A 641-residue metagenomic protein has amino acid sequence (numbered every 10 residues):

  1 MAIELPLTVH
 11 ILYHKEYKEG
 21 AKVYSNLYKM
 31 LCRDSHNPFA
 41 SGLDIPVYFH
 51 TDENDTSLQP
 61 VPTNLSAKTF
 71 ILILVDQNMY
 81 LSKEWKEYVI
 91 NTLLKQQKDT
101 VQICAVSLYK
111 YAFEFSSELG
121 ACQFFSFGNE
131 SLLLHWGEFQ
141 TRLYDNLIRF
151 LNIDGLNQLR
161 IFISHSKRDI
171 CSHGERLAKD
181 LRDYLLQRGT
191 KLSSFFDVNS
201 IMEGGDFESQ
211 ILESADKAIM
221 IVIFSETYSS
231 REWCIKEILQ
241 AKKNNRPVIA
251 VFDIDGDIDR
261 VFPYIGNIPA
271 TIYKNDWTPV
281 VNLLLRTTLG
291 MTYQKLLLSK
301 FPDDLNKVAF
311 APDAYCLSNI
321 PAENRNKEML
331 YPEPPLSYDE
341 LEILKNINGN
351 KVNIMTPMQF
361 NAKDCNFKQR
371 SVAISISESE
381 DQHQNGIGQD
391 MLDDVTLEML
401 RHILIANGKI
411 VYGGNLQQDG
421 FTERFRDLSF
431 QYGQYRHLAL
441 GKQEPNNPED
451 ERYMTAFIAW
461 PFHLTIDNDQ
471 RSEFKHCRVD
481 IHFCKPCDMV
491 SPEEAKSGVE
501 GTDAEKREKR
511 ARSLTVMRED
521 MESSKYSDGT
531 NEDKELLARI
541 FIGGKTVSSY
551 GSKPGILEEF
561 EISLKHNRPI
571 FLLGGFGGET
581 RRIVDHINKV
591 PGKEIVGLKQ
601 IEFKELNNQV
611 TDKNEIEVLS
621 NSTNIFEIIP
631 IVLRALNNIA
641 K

Functional and structural regions predicted by a protein language model:
M1-R33, S57, N78-L81, S107-L186 (+2 more regions): C-terminal interaction surface of TIR/SEFIR-family domains
E16-Y17, D52-E53, V61-A112, R168-D169 (+9 more regions): Conserved beta-strand-loop-alpha-helix hinge of the TIR/SEFIR fold
G20-S25, K83-K86, F115-S117, H173-R176 (+9 more regions): A short acidic (Asp/Glu
K29-S41, D52-T63, K68-L72, D76-K86 (+4 more regions): Acidic/glycine-enriched connector segments
V106, I163, S194, M220-I221 (+3 more regions): Residue-level detector of buried hydrophobic side-chain packing in well-ordered secondary-structure elements
L159-I223, D304-S337, R370-G408: Conserved small-residue-rich
E175-N199, D206-T292: Polyanion-binding and phosphate-handling cores
